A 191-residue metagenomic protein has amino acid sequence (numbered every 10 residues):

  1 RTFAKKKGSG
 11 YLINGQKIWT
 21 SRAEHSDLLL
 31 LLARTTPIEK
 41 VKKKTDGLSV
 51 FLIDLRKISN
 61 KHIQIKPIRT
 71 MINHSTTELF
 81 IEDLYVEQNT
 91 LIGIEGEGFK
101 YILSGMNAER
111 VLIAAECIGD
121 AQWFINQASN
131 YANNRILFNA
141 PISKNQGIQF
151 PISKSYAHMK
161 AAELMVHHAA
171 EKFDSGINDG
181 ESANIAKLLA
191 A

Functional and structural regions predicted by a protein language model:
R1-F3, G10, L28-L32, V50-L52 (+1 more regions): Conserved hydrophobic/aromatic beta-strand scaffold that supports enzyme active sites
K5, T36-I38, T70-M71: Short polar/acidic secondary-structure junctions
K6-L12, E78-D83, E97, S104-A191: Alpha-helical interface subdomain recognition
K7, Q16, T20-A23, I68 (+1 more regions): Residue-level recognition of beta-strand microenvironments
N14-H62: A short core secondary-structure module
I18-E24, M71, A108-L112: Glycine-rich phosphate/pyrophosphate-binding beta-alpha loops
K57-Y85: Flexible, small-/acidic-enriched active-site or ligand-binding loops
T90-E95: Cytochrome P450 core scaffold surrounding the K-helix E-X-X-R motif and the conserved "meander" helix-loop region
